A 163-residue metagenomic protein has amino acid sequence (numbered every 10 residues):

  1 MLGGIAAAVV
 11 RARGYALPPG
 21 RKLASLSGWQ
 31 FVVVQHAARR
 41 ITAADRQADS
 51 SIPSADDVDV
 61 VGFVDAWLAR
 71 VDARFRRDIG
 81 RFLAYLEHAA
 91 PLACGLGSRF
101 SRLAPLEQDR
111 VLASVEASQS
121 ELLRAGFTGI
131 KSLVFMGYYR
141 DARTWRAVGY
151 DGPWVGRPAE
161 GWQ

Functional and structural regions predicted by a protein language model:
G3-R39, A159: C-terminal segment of N-terminal export signals and the immediately downstream linker at the start of the mature
A16-A24, T42, V61-A69: Short, charged, low-complexity loops and linkers
H36, A48-Q163: Mature-region segments of soluble proteins
A44-R46: Post-signal-peptide N-terminal segment of Sec-exported extracytoplasmic proteins
